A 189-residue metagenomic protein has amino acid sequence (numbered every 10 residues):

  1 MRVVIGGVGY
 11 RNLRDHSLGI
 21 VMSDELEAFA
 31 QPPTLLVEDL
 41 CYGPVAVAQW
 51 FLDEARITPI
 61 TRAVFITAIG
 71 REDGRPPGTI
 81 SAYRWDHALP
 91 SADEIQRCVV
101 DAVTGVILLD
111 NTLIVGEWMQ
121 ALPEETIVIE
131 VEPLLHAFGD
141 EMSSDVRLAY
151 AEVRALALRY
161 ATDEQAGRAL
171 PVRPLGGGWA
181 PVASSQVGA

Functional and structural regions predicted by a protein language model:
M1-A121, V128-V131, D140-A151, Y160-G188: N-terminal catalytic or cofactor-binding beta/alpha core of small enzyme domains
A137: Glycine-rich phosphate/diphosphate-binding loops and the adjacent beta-loop-alpha structural elements that coordinate
V153-A155: Histidine-centered active-site loop/cap adjacent to the catalytic His in serine esterases/O-acetyl transfer systems
